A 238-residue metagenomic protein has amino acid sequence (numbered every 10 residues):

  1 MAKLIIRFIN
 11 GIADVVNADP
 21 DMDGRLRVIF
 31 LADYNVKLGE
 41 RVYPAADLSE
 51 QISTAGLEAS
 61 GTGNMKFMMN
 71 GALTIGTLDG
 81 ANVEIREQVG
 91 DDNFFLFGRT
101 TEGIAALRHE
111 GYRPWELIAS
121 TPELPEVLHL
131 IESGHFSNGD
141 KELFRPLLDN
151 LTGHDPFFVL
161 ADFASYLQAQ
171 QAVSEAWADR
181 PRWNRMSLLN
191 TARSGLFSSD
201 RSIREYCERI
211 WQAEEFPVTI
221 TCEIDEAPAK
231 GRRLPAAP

Functional and structural regions predicted by a protein language model:
M1-E40, A45-L48, I224-P228: Catalytic cores of eukaryotic secretory-pathway lumenal/extracellular enzymes that build and remodel glycoconjugates
P44-A46, I52-S187, T191-R201, E205-A227 (+1 more regions): Catalytic binding pocket for nucleotide-activated donors in carbohydrate/polymer assembly enzymes
